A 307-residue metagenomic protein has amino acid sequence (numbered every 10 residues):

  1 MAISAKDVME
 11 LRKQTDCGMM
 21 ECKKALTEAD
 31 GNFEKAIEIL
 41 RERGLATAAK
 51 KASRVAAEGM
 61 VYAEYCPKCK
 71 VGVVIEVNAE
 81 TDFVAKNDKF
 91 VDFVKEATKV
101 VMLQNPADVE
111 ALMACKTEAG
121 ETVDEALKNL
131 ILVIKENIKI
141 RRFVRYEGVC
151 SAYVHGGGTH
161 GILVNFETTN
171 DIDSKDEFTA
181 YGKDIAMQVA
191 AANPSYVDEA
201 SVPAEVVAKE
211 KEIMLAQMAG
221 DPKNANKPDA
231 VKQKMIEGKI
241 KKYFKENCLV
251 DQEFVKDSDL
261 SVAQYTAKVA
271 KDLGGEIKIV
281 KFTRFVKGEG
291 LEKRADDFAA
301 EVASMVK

Functional and structural regions predicted by a protein language model:
A2-K307: N-terminal assembly/interaction segments in proteins that build large macromolecular machines
